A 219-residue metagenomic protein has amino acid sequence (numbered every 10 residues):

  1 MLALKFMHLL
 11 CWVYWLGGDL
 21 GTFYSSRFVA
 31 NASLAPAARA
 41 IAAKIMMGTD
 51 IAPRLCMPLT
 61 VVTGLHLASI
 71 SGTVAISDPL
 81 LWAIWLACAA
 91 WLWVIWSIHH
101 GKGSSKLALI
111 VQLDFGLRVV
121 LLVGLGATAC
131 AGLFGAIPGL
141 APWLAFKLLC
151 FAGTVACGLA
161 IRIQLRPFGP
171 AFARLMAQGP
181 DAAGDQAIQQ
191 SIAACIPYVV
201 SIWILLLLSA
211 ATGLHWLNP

Functional and structural regions predicted by a protein language model:
M1-P219: Polytopic transmembrane helical bundles with strong interfacial aromatic enrichment
